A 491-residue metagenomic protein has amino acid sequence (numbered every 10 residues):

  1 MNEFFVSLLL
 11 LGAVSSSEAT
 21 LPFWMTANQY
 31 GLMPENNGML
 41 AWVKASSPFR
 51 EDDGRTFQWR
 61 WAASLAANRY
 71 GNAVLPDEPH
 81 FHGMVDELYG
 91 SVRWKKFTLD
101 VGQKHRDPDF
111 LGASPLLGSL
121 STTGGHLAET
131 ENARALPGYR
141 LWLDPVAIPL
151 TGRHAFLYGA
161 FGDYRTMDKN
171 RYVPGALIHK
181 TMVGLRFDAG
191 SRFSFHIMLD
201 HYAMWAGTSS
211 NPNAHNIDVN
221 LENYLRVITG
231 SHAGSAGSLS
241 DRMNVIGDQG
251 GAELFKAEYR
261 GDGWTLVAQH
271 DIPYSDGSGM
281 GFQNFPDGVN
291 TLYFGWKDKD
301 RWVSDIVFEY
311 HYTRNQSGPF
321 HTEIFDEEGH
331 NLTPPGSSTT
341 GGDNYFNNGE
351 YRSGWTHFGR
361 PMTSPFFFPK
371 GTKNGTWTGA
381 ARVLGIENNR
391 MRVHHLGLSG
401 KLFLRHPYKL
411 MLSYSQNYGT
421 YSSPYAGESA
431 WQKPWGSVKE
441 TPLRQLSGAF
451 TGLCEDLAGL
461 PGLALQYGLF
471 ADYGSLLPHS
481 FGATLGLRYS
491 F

Functional and structural regions predicted by a protein language model:
E3, L10-S114, L127-E129, A133-I148 (+3 more regions): Beta-barrel outer-membrane channel/assembly domains of diderm bacteria
T20-M25, W59-R69, V92, L99-H105 (+7 more regions): Transmembrane beta-barrel strands of outer-membrane/channel proteins
F23, G71-D77, F81, L111-G118 (+6 more regions): Outer-membrane beta-barrel translocator domains and adjoining extracellular loop/strand segments of Gram-negative
S47-W61, R93-F97, V146-Y158, F187-H196 (+4 more regions): Short loop/turn motifs that connect adjacent beta-strands in outer-membrane beta-barrel proteins
A66-V74, K104-L116, L120-L127, I148 (+7 more regions): Sequence/structural signature of outer-membrane beta-barrel proteins
D107-H215: Internal, well-ordered domain-core segments that constitute the primary functional module of diverse proteins
R192-E258: A conserved mid-domain beta-alpha-beta active-site/ligand-binding segment of alpha/beta enzyme cores
D241-F491: Outer-membrane beta-barrel pore domains
